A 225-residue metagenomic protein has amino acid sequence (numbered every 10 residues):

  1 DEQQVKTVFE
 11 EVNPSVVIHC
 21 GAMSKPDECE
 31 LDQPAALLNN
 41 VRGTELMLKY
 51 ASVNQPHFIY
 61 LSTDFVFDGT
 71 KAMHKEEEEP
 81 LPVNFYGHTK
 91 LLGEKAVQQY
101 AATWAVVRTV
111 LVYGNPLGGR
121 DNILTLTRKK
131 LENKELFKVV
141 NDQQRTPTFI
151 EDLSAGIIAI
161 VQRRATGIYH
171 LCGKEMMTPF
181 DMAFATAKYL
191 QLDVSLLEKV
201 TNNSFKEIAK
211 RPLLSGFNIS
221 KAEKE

Functional and structural regions predicted by a protein language model:
E2-N39: NAD(P)H-binding glycine-rich loop region in Rossmannoid oxidoreductase-like domains and their noncatalytic homologs
F9, T127, I157-V161, A183-T186 (+1 more regions): Hydrophobic "lid"/C-terminal helical patch of Rossmann-like NAD(P)-dependent dehydrogenase/epimerase domains
V17-G21, F58-T63, D68, V107-T109: SDR active-site strand-loop-helix element
L31, L38, R42-L46, V66-V107 (+3 more regions): Catalytic helix-loop patch of NAD(P)-dependent Rossmann-fold dehydrogenases
V53-H57: A short helix->loop->beta-strand "cap" motif at the edges of active sites that frequently abuts
K95-R145, D152, I158: NAD(P)-dependent short-chain dehydrogenase/reductase
G156, R163-A209, L213-L214: Mid/C-terminal beta-alpha module of Rossmann-like enzyme folds, strongest in SDR-family dehydrogenases/epimerases
K210-E225: C-terminal amphipathic/interface module of NAD(P)-dependent oxidoreductases and related NAD-binding regulators
